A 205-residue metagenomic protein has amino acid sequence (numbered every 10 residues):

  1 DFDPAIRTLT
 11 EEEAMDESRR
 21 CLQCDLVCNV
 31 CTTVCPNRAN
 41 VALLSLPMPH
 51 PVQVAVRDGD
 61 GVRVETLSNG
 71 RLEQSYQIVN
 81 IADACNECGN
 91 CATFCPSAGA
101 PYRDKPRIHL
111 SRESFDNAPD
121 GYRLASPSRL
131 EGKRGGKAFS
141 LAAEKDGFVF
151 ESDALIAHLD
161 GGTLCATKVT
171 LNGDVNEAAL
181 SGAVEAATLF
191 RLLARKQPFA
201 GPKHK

Functional and structural regions predicted by a protein language model:
D1-A84, L189, A194-R195, F199: Ferredoxin-type iron-sulfur electron-transfer modules and their immediate structural context
D1-F2, C21-C24, C35, C95 (+3 more regions): Generic structural hydrophobic/aromatic packing signal, biased to beta-strands
F2, F94, F115, F139 (+3 more regions): Phenylalanine-focused residue identity feature
V30-T33, C95-S97, H204-K205: Polar low-complexity intrinsically disordered regions
V41-N86, N90-E144: Basic, glycine-/proline-tolerant helical and adjacent loop/strand elements that line or dock onto nucleic-acid
H50, H109, H158, P202-H204: Histidine (H) residue identity feature
G121-G136, A183-K205: Long C-terminal interaction/binding lobes of large macromolecular proteins
S128-A187: N-terminal accessory interaction module
